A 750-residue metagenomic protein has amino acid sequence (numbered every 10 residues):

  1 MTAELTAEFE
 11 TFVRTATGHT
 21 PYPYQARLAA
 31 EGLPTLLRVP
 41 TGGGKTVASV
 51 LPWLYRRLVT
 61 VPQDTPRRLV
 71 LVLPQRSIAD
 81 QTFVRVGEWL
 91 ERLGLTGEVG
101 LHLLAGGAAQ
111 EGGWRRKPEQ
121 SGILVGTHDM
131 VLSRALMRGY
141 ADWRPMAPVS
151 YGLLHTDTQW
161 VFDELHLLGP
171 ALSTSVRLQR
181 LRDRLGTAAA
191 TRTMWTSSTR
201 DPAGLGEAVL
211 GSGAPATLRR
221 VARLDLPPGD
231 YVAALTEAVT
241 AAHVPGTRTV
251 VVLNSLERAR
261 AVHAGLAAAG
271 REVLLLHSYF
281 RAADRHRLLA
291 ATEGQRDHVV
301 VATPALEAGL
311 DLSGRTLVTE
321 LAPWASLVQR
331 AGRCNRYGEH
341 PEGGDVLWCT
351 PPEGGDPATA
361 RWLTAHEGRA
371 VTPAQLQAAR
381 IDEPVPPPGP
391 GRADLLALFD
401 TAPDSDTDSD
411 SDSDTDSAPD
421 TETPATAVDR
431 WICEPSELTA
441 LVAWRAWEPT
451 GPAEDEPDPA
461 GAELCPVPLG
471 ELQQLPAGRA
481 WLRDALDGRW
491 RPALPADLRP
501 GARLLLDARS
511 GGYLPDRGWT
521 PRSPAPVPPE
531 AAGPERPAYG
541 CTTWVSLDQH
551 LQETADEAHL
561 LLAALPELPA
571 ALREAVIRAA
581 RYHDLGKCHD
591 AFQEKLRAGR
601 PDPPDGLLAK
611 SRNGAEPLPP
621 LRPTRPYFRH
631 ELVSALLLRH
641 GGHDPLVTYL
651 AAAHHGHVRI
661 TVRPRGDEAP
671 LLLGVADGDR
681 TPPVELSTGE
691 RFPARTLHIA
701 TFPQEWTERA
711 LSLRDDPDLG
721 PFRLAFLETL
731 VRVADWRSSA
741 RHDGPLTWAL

Functional and structural regions predicted by a protein language model:
T2-R38: Conserved pre-motif I regulatory segment
L33, K45-D64: Walker A/P-loop NTP-binding motif
T65-W89, A108, D129-M130, L256: Conserved Walker A/P-loop ATP-binding site and its immediately adjacent core in helicase/helicase-like ATPase domains
L93-A141, P145: Inter-Walker segment of RecA-like/P-loop motor cores
D129-S133, R138-A188: SF2 helicase catalytic motif II
A190-R192, T196-V244: Interdomain hinge/linker at the junction between the two RecA-like core domains of SF2 helicases
E237-V244, A261-R271, L275-A290, G294 (+4 more regions): C-terminal helicase lobe and adjacent C-terminal extensions/tails of nucleic-acid helicase motors
A358, T364-A365, E567-L750: Divalent metal-dependent catalytic cores for phosphoryl transfer on phosphate-bearing substrates
